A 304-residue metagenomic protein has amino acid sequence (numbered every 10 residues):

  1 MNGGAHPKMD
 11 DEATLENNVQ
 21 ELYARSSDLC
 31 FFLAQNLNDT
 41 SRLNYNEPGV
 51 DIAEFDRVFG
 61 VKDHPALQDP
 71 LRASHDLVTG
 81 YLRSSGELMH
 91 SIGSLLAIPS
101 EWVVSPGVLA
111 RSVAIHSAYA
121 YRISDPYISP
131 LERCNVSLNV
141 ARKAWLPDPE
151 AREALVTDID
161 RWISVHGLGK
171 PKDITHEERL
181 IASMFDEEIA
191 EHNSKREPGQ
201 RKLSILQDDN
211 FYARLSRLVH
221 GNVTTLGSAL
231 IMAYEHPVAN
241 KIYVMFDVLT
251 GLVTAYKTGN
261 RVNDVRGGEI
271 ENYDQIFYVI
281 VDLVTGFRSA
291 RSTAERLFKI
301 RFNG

Functional and structural regions predicted by a protein language model:
M1-G304: A cross-kingdom marker of C-terminal helix-rich interaction/assembly modules
